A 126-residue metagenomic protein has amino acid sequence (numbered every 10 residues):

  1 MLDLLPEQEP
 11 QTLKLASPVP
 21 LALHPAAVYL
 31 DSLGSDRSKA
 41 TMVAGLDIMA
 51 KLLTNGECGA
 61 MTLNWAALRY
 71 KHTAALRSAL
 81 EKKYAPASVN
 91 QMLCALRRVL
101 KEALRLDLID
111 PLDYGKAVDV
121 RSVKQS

Functional and structural regions predicted by a protein language model:
M1-T12, V99-E102: N-terminal helical hairpins
L2, A16, G115-A117: Low-complexity, intrinsically disordered short peptide segments enriched in small/polar/basic residues
Q8-E9, P18-V19, R69: A short linear-motif detector with a strong N-terminal bias
E9-L13, G59-T62: A ubiquitous short alpha-helical element
L13-A26: Short alpha-helical hairpin
L23, A27-A40, D47-S126: N-terminal core-binding DNA-recognition domain of tyrosine recombinases/integrases
